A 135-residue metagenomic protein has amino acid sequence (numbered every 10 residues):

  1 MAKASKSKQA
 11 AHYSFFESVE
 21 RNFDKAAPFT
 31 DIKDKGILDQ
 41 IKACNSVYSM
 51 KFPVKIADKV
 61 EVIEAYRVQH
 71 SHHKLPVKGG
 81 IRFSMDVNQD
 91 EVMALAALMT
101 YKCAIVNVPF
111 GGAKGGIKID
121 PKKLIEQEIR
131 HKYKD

Functional and structural regions predicted by a protein language model:
A2-D135: N-terminal ligand-binding/catalytic initiation module
